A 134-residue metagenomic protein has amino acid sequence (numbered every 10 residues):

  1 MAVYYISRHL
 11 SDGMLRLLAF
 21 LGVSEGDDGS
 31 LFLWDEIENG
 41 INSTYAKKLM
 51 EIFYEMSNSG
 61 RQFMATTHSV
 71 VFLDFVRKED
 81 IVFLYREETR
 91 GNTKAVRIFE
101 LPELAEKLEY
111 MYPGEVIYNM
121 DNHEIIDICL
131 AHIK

Functional and structural regions predicted by a protein language model:
A2, I6-W34, T44-K48, M56: GG-anchored amphipathic helix commonly corresponding to the ABC/SMC/Rad50 NBD signature/C-loop
W34-D35, T66: Short His-Asn-centered micro-motif
K48-K134: C-terminal lobe/lid and adjacent interdomain/linker elements of RecA-like ASCE P-loop ATPase modules
